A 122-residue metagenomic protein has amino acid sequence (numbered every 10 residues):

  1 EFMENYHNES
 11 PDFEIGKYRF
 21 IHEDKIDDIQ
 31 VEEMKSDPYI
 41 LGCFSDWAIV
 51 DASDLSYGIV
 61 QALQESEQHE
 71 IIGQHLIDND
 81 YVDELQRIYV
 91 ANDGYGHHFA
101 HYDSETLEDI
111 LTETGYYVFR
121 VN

Functional and structural regions predicted by a protein language model:
E1-N122: Acidic interaction surfaces
